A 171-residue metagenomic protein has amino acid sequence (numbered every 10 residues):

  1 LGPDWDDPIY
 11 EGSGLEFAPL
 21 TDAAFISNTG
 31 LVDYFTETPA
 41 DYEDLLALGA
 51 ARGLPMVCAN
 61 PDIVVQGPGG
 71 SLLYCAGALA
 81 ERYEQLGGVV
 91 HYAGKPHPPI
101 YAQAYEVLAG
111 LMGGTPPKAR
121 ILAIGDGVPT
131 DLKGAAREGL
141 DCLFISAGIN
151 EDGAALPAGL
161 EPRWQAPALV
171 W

Functional and structural regions predicted by a protein language model:
L1-W171: Asp-based, Mg2+/Mn2+-dependent phosphohydrolase catalytic module
